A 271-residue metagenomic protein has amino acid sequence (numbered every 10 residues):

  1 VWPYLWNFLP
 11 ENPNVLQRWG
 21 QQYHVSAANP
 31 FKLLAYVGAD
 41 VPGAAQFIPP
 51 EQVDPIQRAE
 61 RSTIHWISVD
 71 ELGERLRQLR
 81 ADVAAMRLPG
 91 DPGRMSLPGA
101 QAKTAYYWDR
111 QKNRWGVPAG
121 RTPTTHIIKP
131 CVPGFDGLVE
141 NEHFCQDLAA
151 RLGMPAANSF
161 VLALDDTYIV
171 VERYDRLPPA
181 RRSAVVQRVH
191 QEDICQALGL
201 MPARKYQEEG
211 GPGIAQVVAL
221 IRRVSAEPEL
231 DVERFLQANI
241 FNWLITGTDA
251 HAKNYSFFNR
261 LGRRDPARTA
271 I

Functional and structural regions predicted by a protein language model:
V1-I271: Phosphate/dinucleotide-binding and metal-coordinating scaffold of catalytic cores in nucleotide-dependent enzymes
